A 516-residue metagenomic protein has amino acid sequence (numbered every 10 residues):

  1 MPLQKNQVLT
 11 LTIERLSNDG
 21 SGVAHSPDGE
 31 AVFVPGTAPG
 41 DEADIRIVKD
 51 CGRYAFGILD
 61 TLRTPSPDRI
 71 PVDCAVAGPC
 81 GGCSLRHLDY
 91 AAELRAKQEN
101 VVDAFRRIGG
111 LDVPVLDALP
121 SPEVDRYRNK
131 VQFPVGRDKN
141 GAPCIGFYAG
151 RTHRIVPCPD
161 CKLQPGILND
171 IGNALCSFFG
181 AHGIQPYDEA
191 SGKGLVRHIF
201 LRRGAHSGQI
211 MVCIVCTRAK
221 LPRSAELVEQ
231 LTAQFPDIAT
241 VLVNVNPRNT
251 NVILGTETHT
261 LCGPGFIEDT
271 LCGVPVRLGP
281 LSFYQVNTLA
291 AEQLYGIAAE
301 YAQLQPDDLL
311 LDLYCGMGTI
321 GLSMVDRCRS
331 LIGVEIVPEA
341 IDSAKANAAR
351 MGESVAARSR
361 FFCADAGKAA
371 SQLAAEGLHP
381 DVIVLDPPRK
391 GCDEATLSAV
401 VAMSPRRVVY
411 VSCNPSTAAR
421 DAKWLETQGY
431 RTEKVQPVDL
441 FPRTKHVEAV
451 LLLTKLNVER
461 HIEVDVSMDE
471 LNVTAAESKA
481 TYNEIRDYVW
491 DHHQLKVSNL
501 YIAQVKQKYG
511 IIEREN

Functional and structural regions predicted by a protein language model:
M1-V72, V76, F361, G367-K368: Terminal RNA-binding accessory module
P2-Q7, N18, A219-T474, Y482-N483: Rossmann-like S-adenosyl-L-methionine
G22-P27, G146-A149, C213-V215, A344: Short, acidic/hydrophobic/Gly-rich beta-strand patch recurrent on exposed beta strands that often constitutes part
D60-V72, G78-P186, H206, L221: Extended interfacial segments that mediate partner engagement and assembly in macromolecular machines
I199: Flexible loop/N-cap segments at domain edges
R202-G204: Structural signature of eukaryotic scaffold interfaces centered on beta-propeller domains
T481-H493, A503-Y509: DNA-recognition alpha helix
E513-N516: Short Lys/Arg-enriched helix C-cap and helix-to-coil transition segments that create basic nucleic-acid-contact patches
